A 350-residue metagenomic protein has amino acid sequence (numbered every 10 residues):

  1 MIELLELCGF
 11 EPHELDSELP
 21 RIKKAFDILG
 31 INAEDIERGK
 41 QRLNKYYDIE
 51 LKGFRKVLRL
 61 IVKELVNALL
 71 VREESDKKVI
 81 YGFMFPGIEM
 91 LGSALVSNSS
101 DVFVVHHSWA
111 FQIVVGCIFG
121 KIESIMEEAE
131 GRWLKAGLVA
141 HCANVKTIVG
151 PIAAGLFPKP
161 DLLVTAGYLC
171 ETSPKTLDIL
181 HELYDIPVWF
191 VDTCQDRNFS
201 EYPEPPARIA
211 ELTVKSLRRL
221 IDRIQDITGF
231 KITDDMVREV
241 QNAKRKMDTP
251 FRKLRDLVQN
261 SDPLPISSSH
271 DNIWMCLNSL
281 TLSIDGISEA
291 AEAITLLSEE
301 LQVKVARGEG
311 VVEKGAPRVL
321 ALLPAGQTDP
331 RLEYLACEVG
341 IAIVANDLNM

Functional and structural regions predicted by a protein language model:
I2-G82, V214-I343, D347-L348: A charged, amphipathic alpha-helical module
I31-R38, I118-E123, A153-Y168, Y184-D192 (+3 more regions): Charged, low-complexity, helix/coiled-coil-prone segments
K63-L70, F85-S93, K146-I152, T172-T176 (+2 more regions): Short alpha-helical segments and helix-capping/turn motifs at coil-helix boundaries
S75-K77, M84-A129, L320-M350: Redox- and metal-dependent alpha/beta enzyme cores, enriched for Fe-S-associated oxidoreductases and cofactor-handling
W109-F111, R132-L134, F190-C194, L217-R219 (+1 more regions): Short, surface-exposed, polar/charged, turn-prone segments marking secondary-structure boundaries
K135-A153: Glycine-rich, highly charged phosphate/nucleotide-binding loops
A153-D235, E239, K244-V258: Internal, well-ordered alpha/beta segment that forms a basic, Gly-enriched binding/recognition surface
